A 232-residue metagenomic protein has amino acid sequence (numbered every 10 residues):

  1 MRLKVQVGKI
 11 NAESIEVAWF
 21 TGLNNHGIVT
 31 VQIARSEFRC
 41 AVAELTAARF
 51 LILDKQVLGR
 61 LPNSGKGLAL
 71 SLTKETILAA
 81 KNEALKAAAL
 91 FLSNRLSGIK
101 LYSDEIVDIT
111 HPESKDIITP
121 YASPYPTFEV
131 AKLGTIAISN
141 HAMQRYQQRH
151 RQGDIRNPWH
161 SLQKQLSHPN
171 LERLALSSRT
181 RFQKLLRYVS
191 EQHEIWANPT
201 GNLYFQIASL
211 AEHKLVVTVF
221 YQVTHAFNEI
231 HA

Functional and structural regions predicted by a protein language model:
M1-F38: RNase H-like nuclease fold core
L3-K4, I230-A232: Low-complexity, intrinsically disordered terminal/linker segments enriched in charged and Gly/Pro repeats
V31-L61: Acidic helix/loop or adjacent segment enriched in Glu/Asp that either coordinates divalent metal
Q56-Y121: RNase H catalytic domain
E105-Q144: Surface-exposed beta-loop interaction hotspot
F128-S190: Compact soluble domain cores
Q165-L215, V219-N228: Functional cores of ribonucleases/endoribonucleases
